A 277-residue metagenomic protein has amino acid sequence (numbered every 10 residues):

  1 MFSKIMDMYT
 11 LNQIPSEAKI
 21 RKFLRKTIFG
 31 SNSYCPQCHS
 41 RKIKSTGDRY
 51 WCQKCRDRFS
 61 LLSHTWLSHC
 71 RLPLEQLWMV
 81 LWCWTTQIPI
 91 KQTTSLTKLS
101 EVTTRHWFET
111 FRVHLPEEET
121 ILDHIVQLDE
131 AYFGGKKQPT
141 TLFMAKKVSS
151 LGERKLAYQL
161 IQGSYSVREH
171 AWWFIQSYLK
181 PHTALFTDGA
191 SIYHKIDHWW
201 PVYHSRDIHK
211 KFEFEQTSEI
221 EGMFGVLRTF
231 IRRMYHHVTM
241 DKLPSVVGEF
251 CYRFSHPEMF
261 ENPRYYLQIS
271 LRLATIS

Functional and structural regions predicted by a protein language model:
M1-S277: Residue-level recognition of single "structural anchor" positions that define or cap local secondary structure
